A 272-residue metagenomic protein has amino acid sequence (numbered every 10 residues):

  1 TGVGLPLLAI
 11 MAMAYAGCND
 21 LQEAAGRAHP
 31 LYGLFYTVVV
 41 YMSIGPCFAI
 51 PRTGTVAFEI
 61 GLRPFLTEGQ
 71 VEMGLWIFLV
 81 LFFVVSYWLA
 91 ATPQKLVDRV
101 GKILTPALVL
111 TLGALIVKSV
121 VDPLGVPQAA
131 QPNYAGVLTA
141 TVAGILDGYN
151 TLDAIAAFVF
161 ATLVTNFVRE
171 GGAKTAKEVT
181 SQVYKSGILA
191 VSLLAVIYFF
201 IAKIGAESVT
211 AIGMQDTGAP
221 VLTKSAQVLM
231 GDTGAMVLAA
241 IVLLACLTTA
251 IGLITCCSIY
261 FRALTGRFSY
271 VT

Functional and structural regions predicted by a protein language model:
T1-L7, T105-P106, Q182, G187: Loop-to-helix transition at the N-terminal end of transmembrane alpha-helices
G2-Y87, A91-T92: Membrane helical hairpin/interfacial module
E23-A25, I197-L247, A263, R267: TM-loop-TM module centered on a large, flexible mid-protein loop between adjacent transmembrane helices in multi-pass
P30-I44, G74-V80, L138-D147, V228-A245 (+1 more regions): Select transmembrane alpha-helical segments in multipass membrane proteins
M42-G45, V117-G125, Y134-I204, V237-T249: Hydrophobic, membrane-embedded alpha-helices of multi-pass small-molecule transporters
T55-G74, R169-E170, A250-T272: Helix-loop-helix connectors at the membrane interface of multi-pass transporters/channels
A91-S119: Membrane-interface loop-to-helix entry segments
T92-I103, T141, L163-L193, T210-T223 (+1 more regions): Hydrophobic, small-residue-rich membrane helices and short re-entrant helix-turn-helix hairpins that build
